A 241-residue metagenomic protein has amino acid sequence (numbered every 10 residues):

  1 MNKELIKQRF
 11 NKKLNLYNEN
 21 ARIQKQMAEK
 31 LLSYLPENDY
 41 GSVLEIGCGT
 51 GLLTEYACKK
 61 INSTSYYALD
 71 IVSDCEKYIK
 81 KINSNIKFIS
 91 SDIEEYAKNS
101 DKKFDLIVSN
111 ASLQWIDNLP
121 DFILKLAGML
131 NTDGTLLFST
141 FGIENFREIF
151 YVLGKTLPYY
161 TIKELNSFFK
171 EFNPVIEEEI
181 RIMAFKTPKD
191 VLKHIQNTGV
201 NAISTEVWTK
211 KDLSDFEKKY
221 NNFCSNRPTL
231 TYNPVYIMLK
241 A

Functional and structural regions predicted by a protein language model:
M1-K30: Class I SAM-dependent methyltransferase Rossmann-like catalytic core, especially the SAM/SAH-binding loop
N20-I23, L52, Y160, V175-A241: Conserved Class I S-adenosyl-L-methionine
L44-A97: Class I SAM-dependent methyltransferase SAM/SAH-binding core
K98-I107: A short acidic, Gly/Pro-enriched loop at the edge of an enzyme's catalytic core that lines a small-molecule cofactor
L106-N118: A short SAM/SAH-binding and catalytic strip from SAM-dependent methyltransferases
P120-T132: A short glycine-rich, Lys/Arg-flanked "PGG" loop and its adjoining helix->strand segment in the class I
L137-I162: Conserved class I S-adenosyl-L-methionine
P158-F172: Short alpha-helix
